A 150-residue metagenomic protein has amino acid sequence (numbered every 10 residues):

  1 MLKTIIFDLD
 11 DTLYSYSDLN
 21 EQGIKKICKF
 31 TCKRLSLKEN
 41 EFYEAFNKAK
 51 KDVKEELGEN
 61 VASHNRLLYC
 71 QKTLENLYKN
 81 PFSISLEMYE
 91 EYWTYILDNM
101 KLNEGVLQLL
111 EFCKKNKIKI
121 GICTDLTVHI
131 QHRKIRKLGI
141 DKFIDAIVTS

Functional and structural regions predicted by a protein language model:
M1-F7, T12-A45: Active-site neighborhood of HAD-like aspartate-dependent phosphohydrolases
L13, K117, G139: Conserved functional loop/turn residues at catalytic and ligand-binding sites
G23-C28, F46-K50, C70, Y89-W93 (+1 more regions): Hydrophobic alpha-helical core bundles mediating ligand binding, dimerization, or RNAP-core interactions
K33-K38, L77-P81, G139-F143: Short helix-capping segments at alpha-helix termini
K48-E90: A metal-dependent, Asp-based hydrolase signature
S63-L68, P81-I84, E90-I120: Short, acidic loop-to-helix structural element flanking the phosphoryl-transfer center in phosphate-processing enzymes
D98-K101, G121, L126-S150: Substrate-recognition "cap/lid" segment bordering the active-site pocket of phosphatases
